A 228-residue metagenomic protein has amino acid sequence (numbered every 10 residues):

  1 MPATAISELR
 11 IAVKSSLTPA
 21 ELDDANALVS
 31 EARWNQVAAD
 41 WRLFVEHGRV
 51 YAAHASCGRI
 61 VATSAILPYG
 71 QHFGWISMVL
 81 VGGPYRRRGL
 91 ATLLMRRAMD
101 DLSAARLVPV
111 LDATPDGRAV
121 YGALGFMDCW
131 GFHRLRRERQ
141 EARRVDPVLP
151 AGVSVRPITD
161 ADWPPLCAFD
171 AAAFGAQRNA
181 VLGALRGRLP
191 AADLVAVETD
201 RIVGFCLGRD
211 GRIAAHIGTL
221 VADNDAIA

Functional and structural regions predicted by a protein language model:
M1-R10, S16-D23, L43, A55-R59 (+5 more regions): Intrinsically disordered, low-complexity, positively biased terminal segments
P2, A113, L124-R144, R209 (+1 more regions): Active-site/acyl-donor-binding loops of N-acyltransferases
E31-R49, T63-R86, L94, M99-D100: Basic, Lys/Arg-rich alpha-helical nucleic-acid-recognition elements, primarily the DNA-binding modules of transcription
G48-V50, W130-R134, A191-D193: Short hydrophobic/aromatic beta-strand or adjacent loop that forms the aromatic wall/cage of a ligand/substrate-binding
I60, R88, T92-L93, A104-P109 (+1 more regions): Conserved active-site alpha-helix within GNAT-family acetyltransferase domains
S77, D112-A113, I158: Small/polar loops that bind or transfer phosphate-bearing groups
C129, R134-P164, A168-D170: Surface-exposed beta-loop interaction hotspot
